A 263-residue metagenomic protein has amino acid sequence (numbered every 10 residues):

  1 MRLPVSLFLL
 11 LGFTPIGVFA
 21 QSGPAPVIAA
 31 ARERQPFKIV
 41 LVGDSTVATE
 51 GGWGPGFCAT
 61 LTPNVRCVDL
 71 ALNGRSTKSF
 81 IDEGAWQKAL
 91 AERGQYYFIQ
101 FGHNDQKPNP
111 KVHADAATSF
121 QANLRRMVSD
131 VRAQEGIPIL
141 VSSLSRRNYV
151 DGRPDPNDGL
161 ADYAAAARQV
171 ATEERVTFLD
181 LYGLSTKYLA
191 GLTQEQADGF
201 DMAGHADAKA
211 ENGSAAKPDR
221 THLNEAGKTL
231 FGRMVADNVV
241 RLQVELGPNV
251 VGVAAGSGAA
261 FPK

Functional and structural regions predicted by a protein language model:
P4-G17: Bacterial N-terminal signal peptides
P15, R32, K38, N157-A166: Short, charged N-terminal helix-start/capping segments
A20-G74, S79, G84-R93, Y97 (+1 more regions): Serine-esterase "nucleophile elbow" of acetyl-processing enzymes
E83-G252, G258-K263: Alpha-helical cap/lid subdomain in secreted, periplasmic, or secretory-pathway luminal O-acyl-processing enzymes
